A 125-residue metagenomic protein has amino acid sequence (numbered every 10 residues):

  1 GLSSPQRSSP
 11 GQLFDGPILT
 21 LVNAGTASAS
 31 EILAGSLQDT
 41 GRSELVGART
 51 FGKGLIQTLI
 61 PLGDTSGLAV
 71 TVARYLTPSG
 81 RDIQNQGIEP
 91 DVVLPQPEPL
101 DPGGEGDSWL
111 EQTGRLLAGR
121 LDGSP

Functional and structural regions predicted by a protein language model:
G1-P5, L33-D39, E44-V46: Glycine- and acidic-residue-enriched helix-capping/beta->alpha junction motif
G1-S28, L55-P61, L76: Gly/Ser/Thr-rich loop/hinge elements
Q12-L13, A24-E31, G103-E111: Soluble non-cytosolic domains of exported or imported proteins
I18, L37, G80: Terminal peptide-recognition signature
L21-G25, S36, G47-T50, V72-Y75: Active-site-proximal beta-strand/loop segments in catalytic clefts of secreted hydrolases
A27-S28, G52, T65, T77-P78 (+1 more regions): Short beta-strands and strand-coil junctions in structured, solvent-facing domains, enriched
Q57-I60, L68-L100: Conserved P-loop NTPase
L94-P125: C-terminal recognition in membrane/secretory proteostasis and scaffolding
